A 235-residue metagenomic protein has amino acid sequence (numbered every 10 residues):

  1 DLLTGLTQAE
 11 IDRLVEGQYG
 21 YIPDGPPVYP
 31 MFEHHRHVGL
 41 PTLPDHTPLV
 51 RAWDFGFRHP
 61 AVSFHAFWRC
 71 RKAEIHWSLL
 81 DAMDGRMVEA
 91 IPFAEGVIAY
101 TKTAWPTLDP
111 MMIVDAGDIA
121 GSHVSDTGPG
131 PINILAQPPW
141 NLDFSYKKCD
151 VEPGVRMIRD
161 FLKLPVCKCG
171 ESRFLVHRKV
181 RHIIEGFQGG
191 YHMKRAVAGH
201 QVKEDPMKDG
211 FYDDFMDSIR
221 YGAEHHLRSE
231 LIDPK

Functional and structural regions predicted by a protein language model:
D1-W53, R58: ATPase catalytic-site recognition across NTP-hydrolyzing enzymes
D12, A223-E224, R228-E230: Charged phosphate-binding loop/patch that engages nucleotide di/tri-phosphates or the phosphate backbone of nucleic
F55, I119, D214-F215: Generic detector of well-ordered alpha-helical packing
P60-A66, R220: Short beta-strand scaffold segments in enzyme catalytic cores
A66-K72: Short acidic-glycine loop/turn motifs at beta-strand connectors
K72-M207, L227-K235: Mg2+-dependent endonuclease catalytic cores in nucleic-acid-processing enzymes, primarily RNase H-like
G210-F211: C-terminal helical/tail subdomains of lipid-metabolizing enzymes
D214-H226: Stable alpha-helical structural segments in soluble proteins, enriched in small hydrophobic residues
